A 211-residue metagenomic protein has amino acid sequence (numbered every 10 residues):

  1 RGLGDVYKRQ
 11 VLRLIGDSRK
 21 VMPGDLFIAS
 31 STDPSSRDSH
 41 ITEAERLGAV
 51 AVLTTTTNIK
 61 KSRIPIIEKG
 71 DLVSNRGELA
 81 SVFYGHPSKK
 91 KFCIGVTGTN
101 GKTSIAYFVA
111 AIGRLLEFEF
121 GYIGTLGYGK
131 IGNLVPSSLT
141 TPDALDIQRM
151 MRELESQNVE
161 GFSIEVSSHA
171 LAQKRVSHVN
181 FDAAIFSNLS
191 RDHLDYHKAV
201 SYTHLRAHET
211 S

Functional and structural regions predicted by a protein language model:
R1-E78: N-terminal leader/targeting and accessory segments in enzymes
G2-Y7, H204-T210: Short, small-residue-biased leader/transition segments that mark boundaries at the very start of proteins
S39, L47-V50, I112, V176-S177 (+1 more regions): Well-ordered, non-transmembrane segments within structured domains
H40, D71, A199-Y202, T210: Alpha-helix N-cap recognition
R76-R206: Phosphate-binding loop of NTP-binding sites
